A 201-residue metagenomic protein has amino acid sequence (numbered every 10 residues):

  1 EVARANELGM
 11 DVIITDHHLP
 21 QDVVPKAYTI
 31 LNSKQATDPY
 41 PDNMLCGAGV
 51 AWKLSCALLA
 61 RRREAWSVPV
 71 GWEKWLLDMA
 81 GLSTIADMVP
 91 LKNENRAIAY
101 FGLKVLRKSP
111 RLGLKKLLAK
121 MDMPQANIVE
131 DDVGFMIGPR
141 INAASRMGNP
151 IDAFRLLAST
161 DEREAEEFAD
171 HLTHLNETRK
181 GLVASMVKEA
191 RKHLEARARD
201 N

Functional and structural regions predicted by a protein language model:
E1-K26, I30-S33, E189: N-terminal small/polar loop signature for handling phosphorylated ligands or for N-terminal nucleophile
E1-R4, V23-Y28, D42-M44, R63 (+2 more regions): Short acidic, glycine/serine/threonine-rich loops at helix termini
R4, V50-L54, I98-F101: Alpha-helical scaffold elements adjacent to nucleotide-binding pockets in ATP/GTP-utilizing enzyme cores
G9, A60-N201: Hydrophobic helix-and-loop "lid/oligomerization" segment in the mid-to-C-terminal part of catalytic domains
L19-P20, Q35, P90, S145: Short, glycine/acidic-enriched loop or turn micro-motifs at the edges of active sites
K26-A65, E73-I85: Short alpha-helices
